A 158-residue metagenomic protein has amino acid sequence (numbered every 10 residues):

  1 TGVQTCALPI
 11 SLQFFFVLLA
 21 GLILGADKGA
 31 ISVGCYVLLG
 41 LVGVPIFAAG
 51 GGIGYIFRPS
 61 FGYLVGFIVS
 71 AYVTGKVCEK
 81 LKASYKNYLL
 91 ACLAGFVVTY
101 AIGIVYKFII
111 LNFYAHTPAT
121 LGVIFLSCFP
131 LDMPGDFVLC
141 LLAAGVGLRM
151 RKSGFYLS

Functional and structural regions predicted by a protein language model:
V3-S32: Hydrophobic transmembrane alpha-helices
Q4-P9, V37-S70: Interfacial aromatic-anchored transmembrane helix boundaries in multi-pass membrane proteins
F16, G34, V65, V69 (+4 more regions): Hydrophobic side-chain positions within alpha-helical transmembrane segments of multi-pass secondary transporters
I23-D27, V73-L81, R149-G154: Structural signal for the C-terminal ends of transmembrane alpha-helices and the immediately following loop
I31-V42, L90-G95: Central hydrophobic cores of alpha-helical transmembrane segments in multi-pass integral membrane proteins
I53-A101: Short helix-perturbing small/polar motifs within transmembrane alpha-helices
S84-S158: Membrane-embedded alpha-helical hairpins and interfacial helices in multi-pass inner-membrane proteins
